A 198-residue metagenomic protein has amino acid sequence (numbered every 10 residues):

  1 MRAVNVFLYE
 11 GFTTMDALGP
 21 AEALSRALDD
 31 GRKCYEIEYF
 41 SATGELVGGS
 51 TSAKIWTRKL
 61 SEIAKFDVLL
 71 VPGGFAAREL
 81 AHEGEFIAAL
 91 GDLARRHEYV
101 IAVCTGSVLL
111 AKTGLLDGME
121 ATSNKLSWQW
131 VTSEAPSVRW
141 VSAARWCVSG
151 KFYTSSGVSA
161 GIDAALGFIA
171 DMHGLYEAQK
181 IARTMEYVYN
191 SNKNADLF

Functional and structural regions predicted by a protein language model:
M1-V100, V108-K112, Q129-E134, S142-A143 (+1 more regions): Extended, subdomain-level signal for the structured scaffold at the beginning of enzyme domains
R95-Y99, L115-E120, K151: Short active-site oxyanion
V100-I101, T122, V141, Y153: Structural detector of well-ordered beta-strand residues that form the stable sheet scaffold of enzyme domains
L115-S133: Short, glycine-/small-residue-rich phosphate/pyrophosphate-handling segment
W140-V148: The feature captures the short pre-catalytic strand/loop hairpin that immediately precedes and shapes the active-site
K151-G157: A short glycine-threonine-serine/GTX helix/turn-capping micro-motif
A160: Divalent-metal (often Zn2+) His-rich catalytic cores of metallo-beta-lactamase-fold enzymes
